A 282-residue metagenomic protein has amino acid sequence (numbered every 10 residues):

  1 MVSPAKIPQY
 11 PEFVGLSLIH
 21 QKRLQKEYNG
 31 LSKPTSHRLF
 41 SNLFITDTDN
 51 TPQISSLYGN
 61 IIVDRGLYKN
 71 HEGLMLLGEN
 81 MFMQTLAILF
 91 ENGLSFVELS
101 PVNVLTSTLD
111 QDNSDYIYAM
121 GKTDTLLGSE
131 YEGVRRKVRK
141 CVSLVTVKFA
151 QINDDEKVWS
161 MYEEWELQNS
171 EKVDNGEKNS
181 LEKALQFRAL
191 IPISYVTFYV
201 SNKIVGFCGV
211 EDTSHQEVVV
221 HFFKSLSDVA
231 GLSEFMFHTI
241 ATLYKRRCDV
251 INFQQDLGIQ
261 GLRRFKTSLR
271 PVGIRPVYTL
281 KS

Functional and structural regions predicted by a protein language model:
P8-Q9, K26-L105, V200-V229: Conserved donor-binding loop and adjoining core beta-sheet/short helix segment in diverse acyl/aminoacyl transferases
P8-R23, T146-S160: A short beta-loop-alpha structural element at the N-terminal edge of CoA-dependent acyl/N-acetyltransferase catalytic
S56, S95-P101, I117, K148-Q151 (+2 more regions): A structural signal for short, well-ordered beta-strand segments and their strand-loop junctions that often border
E98-V104, V134-K137, L257-G258: Short, polar loop motifs at secondary-structure junctions
T106-K172: Acyltransferase donor/substrate-recognition loop-hinge adjacent to the catalytic core
D154-I204: Short, conserved active-site entrance elements at the starts or edges of catalytic domains
S194-S282: Aromatic (often tryptophan-rich) hydrophobic motifs at membrane interfaces
